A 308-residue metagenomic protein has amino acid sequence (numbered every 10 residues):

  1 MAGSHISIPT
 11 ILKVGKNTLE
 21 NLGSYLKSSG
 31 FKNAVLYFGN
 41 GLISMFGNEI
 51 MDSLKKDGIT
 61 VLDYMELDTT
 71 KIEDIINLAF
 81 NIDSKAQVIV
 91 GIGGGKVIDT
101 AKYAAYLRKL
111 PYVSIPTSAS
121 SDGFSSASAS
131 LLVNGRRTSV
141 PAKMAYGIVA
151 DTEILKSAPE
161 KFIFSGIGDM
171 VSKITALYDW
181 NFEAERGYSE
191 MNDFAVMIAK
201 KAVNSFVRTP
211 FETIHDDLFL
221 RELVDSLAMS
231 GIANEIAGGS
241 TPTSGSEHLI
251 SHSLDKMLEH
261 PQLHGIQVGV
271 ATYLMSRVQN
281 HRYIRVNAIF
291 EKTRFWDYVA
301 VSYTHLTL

Functional and structural regions predicted by a protein language model:
M1-V88: ATP/NTP phosphate-donor binding region
S4-H5, N81-S84, A105, T138-K143 (+6 more regions): Solvent-exposed alpha-helices and their adjacent loops that cap or buttress functional pockets in soluble metabolic
K16-N17, G39-N40, I92-G94, I115-S118 (+3 more regions): Fold-independent oxyanion-binding glycine-rich loops and adjacent beta-strand/coil segments at enzyme active sites
N33-V35, Q87-V90, P111-V113, Y146-I148 (+1 more regions): Structural motif
I82-A104, R108-A119: A short, small-residue-rich loop immediately preceding and capping a beta-strand
L107-A202: A glycine/threonine-rich phosphate-anchoring loop and its flanking beta-alpha core in nucleotide/phosphate-binding
F194-W296: Active-site segments that bind and position negatively charged phosphate/pyrophosphate groups
T304-L308: Conserved small/polar residues in nucleotide/adenosyl-binding loops
